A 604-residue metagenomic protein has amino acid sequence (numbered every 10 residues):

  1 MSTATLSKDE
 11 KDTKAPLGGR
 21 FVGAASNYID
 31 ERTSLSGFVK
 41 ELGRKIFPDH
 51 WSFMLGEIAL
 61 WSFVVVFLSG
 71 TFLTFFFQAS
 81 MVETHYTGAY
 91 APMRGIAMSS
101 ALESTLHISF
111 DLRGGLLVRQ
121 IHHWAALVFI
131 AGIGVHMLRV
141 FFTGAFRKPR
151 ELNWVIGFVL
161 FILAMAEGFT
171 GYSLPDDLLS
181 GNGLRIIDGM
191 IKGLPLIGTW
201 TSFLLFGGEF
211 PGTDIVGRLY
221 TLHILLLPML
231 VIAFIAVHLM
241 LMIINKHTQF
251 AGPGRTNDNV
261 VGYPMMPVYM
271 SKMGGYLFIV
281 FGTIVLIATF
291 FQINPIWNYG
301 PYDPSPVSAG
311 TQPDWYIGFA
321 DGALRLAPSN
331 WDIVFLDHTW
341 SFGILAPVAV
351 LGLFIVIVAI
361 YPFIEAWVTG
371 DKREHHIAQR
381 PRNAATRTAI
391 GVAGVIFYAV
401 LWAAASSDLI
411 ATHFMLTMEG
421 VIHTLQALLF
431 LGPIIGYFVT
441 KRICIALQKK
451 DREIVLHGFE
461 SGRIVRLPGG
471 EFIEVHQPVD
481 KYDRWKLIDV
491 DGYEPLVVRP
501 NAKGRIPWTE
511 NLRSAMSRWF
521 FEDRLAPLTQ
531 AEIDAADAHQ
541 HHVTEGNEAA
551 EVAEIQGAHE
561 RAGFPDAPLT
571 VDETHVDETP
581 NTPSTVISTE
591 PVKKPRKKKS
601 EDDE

Functional and structural regions predicted by a protein language model:
S2-L326, A346-P595, K599-E604: Membrane-embedded alpha-helical bundles that constitute the cytochrome b-like, heme-associated redox core of multi-pass
S329-V348: Short linear, low-complexity motifs centered on an aromatic residue
